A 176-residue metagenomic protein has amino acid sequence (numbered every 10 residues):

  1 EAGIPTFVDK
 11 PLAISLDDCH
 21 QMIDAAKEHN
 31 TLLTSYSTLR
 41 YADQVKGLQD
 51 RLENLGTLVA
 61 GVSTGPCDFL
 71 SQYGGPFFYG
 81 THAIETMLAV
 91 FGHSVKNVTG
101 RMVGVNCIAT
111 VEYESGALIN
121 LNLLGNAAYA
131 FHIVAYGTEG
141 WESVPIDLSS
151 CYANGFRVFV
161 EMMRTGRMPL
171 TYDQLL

Functional and structural regions predicted by a protein language model:
E1, E114, M162-L176: C-terminal helix-rich "cap/oligomerization" subdomain common to oxidoreductases
G3-P5, D9-P11, G166-R167: Alpha-helical hinge/cap motifs
F7, L12-Y73, A83: A contiguous active-site-proximal alpha/beta segment in oxidoreductase catalytic domains
F7-D9, L33-Y36, N97-T99, L121 (+1 more regions): Short catalytic-loop micro-motif centered on adjacent basic/acidic residues
H20, A42, T81-E85, A153-R157 (+1 more regions): A structural signal for well-ordered alpha-helical segments within the folded catalytic domains of diverse enzymes
V62-Y129, D173-L176: Rossmann-like dinucleotide-binding domain that binds NAD(P)(H)
A127-R167: Interdomain hinge/lid region at the active-site interface of Rossmann-like NAD(P)-dependent oxidoreductases
